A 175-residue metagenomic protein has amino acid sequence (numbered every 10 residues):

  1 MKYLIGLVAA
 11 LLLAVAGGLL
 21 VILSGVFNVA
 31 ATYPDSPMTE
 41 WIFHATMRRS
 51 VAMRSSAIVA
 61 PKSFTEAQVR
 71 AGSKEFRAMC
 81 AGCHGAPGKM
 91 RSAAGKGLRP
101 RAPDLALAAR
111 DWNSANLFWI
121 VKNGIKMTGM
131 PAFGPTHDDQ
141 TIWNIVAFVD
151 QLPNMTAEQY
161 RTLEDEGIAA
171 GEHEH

Functional and structural regions predicted by a protein language model:
K2-R70, N116, F133-D150, E166-H175: Periplasmic c-type cytochrome electron-transfer domains
A30-T46, R77-G85, D104-W112: Phosphate-binding glycine-rich loops and adjacent basic patches that engage nucleotide phosphates, nucleic-acid
E66-K89, N123, H175: Sequence/structural segment immediately N-terminal to covalent heme-attachment motifs in c-type and related
P87-G88, F133, R161-T162: Sparse recognition of residues in long alpha-helices and their boundaries
G88-R91, F118: Short hydrophobic/aromatic-rich motifs at helix boundaries and adjacent loops
S92-K96: Short, surface-exposed glycine/acidic/tryptophan-bearing loops
G97-N154: Extracytoplasmic electron-transfer domains, predominantly the class I c-type cytochrome c fold
A157-I168: Short, flexible loop/turn segments with low-complexity composition
